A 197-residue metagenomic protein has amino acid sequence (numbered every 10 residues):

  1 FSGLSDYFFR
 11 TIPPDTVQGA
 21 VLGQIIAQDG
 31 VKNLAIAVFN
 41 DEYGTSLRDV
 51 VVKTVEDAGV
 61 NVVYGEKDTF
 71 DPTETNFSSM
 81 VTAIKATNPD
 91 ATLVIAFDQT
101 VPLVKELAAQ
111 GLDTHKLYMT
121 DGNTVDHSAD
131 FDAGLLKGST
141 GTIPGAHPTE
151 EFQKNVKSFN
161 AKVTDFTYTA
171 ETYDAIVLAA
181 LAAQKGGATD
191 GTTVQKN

Functional and structural regions predicted by a protein language model:
F1-N197: Extracytosolic ligand-binding ectodomains
